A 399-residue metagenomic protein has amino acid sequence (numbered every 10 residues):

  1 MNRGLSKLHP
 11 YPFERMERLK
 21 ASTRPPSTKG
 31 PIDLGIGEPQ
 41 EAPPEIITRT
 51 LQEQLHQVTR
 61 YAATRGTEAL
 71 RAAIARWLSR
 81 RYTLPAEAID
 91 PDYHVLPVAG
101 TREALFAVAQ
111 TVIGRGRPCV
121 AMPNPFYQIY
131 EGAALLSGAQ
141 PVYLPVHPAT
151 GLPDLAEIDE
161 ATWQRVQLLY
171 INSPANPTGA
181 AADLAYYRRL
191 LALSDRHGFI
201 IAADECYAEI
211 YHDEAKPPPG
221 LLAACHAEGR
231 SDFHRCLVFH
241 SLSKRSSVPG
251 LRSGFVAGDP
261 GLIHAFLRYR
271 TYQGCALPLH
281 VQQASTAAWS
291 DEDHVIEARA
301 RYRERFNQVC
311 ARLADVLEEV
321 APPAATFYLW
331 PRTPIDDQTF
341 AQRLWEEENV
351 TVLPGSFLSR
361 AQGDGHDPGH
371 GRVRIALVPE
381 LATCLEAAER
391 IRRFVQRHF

Functional and structural regions predicted by a protein language model:
N2-G100, A107, A288-W289, R397-F399: N-terminal small-domain helix-loop-helix segment of the aminotransferase-like
M16, L34, L51, I74 (+14 more regions): Generic structural signal for small/hydrophobic residues in well-ordered secondary structure, especially within
T23, S137, R196-H197, E348 (+1 more regions): Helix C-cap/helix->beta junction micro-motif
T59-A192, E209-I210, E214-R230: Conserved core of the PLP fold type I
L84, S231, R343-T351, L358-F399: PLP-dependent enzyme catalytic core of the Aspartate aminotransferase-like
A223-R303, N307-C310, F394-V395: Conserved core segment of the aminotransferase class I/II
Q282, T286, Y302-C310, E319-T333 (+1 more regions): Conserved glycine-rich beta-strand-loop-beta hairpin in the small C-terminal domain of fold type I
